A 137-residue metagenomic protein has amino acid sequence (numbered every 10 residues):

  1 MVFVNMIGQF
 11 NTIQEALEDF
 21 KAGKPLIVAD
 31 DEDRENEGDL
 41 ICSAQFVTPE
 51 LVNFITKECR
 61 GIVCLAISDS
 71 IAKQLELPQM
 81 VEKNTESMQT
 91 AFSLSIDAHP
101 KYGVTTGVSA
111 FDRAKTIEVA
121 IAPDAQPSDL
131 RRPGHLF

Functional and structural regions predicted by a protein language model:
V2-F137: Catalytic domains of riboflavin
